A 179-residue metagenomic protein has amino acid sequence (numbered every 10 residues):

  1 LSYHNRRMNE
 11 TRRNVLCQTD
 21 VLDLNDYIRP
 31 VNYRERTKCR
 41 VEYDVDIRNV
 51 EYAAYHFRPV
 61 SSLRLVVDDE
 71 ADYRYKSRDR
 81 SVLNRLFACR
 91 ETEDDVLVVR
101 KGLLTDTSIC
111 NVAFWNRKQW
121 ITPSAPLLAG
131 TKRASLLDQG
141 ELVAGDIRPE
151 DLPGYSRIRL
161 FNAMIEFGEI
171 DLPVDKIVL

Functional and structural regions predicted by a protein language model:
L1-L179: Helix-start/capping segments and mature chain N-termini
